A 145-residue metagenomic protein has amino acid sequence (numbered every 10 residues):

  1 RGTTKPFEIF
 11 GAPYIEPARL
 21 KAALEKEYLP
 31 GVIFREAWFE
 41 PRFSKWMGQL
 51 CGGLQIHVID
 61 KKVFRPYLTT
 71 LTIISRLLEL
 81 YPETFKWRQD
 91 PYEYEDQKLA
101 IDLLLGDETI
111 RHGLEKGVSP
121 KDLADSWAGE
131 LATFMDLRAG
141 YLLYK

Functional and structural regions predicted by a protein language model:
R1: Active-site phosphate/pyrophosphate-binding segments
G11-D125: Conserved functional hotspot residues or short segments at active or partner-binding sites across diverse domains
L131-K145: Structural signal for terminal/edge beta-strands and the immediately following C-terminal loop/tail that closes
